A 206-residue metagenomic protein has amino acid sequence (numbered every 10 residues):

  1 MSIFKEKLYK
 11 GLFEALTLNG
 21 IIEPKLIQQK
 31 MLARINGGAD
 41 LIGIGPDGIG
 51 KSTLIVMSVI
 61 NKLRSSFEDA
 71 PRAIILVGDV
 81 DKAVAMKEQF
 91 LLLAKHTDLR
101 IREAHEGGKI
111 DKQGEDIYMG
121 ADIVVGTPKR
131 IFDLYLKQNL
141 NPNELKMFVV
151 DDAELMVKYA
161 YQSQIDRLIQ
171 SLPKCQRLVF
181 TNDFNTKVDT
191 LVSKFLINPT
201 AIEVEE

Functional and structural regions predicted by a protein language model:
M1-I44: Conserved pre-motif I regulatory segment
K5, E68-G126, R130, L145: Conserved nucleic-acid-binding Ia/Ib motif block in the N-terminal RecA-like helicase ATPase lobe
Q29-L41, K51-F67, L91: Walker A/P-loop NTP-binding motif
R34-I35, S65-D69, L93-H96, E115-M119 (+3 more regions): Conserved catalytic network of the ASCE P-loop NTPase/AAA+ motor domain
G37-G43, D69-A73, Q176: Pre-Walker A (Motif I) flank of P-loop NTPase domains
G45-I49: The conserved Walker
S58-K62, M86, L134, L168: Hydrophobic residues on the short alpha-helix immediately C-terminal to a glycine-rich phosphate/catalytic loop
P142-E206: Post-DEXD/H (motif II) to motif III coupling segment of the RecA-like Helicase ATP-binding lobe
